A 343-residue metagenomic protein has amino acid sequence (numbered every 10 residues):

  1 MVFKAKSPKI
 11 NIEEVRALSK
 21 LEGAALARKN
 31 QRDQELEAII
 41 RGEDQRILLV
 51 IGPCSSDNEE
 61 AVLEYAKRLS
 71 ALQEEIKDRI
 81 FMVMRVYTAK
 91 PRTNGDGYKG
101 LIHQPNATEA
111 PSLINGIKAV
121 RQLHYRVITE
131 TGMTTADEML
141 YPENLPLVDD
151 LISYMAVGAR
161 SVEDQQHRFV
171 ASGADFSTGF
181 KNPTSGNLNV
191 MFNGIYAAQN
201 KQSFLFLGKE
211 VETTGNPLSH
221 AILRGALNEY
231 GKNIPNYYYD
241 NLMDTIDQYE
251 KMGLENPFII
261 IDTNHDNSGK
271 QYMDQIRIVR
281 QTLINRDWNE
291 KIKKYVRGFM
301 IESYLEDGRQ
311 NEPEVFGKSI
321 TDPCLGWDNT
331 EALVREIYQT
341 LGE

Functional and structural regions predicted by a protein language model:
M1-R41: N- or domain-start disorder-to-order transition segments that initiate the globular core
E37-Q45, K251-N256: Glycine-rich phosphate/diphosphate-binding loops that line cofactor/substrate pockets in enzymes
L48-A61, D322: Conserved phosphate/anionic-ligand binding catalytic regions in large, soluble enzymes, centered on
G52, I261, G326: Conserved, mostly hydrophobic/aromatic
C54-D57, N256, N264-K270: Short acidic, Gly/Ser-rich segments with clustered Asp/Glu that frequently serve as metal-coordination loops in enzyme
A66, R79-D244, Q248, H265-K270 (+4 more regions): Active-site-facing alpha/beta catalytic cores
S303-L341: Internal helix-turn-beta structural module
